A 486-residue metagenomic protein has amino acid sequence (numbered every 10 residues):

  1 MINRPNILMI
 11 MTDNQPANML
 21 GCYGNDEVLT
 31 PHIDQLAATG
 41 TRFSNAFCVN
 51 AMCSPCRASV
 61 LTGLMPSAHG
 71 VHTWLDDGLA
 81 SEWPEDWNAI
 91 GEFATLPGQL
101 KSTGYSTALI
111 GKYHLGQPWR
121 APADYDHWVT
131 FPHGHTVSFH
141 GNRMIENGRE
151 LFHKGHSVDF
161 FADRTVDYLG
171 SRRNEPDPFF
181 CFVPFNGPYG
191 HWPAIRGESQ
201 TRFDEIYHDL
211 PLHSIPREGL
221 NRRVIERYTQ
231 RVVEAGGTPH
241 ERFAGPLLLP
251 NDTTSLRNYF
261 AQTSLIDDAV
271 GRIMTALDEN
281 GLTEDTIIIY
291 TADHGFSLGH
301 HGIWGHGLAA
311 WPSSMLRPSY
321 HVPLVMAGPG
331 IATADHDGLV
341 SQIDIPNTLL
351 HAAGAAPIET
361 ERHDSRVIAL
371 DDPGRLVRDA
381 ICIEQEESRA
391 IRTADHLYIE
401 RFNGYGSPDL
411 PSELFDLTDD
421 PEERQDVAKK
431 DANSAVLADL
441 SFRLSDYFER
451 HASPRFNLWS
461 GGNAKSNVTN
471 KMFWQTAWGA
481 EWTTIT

Functional and structural regions predicted by a protein language model:
M1-P5, T12, P16-A17, R42 (+10 more regions): Long, internal low-complexity/basic segments
N3, N25-T30, F47-M52, W74 (+9 more regions): A short beta-strand-to-alpha-helix junction
M9-I10, P16-T95, Q99-A108, W119 (+2 more regions): Active-site segment of extracytoplasmic enzymes that catalyze sulfate/phosphate-ester chemistry
T12, C22-D26, T41-L64, H72 (+8 more regions): Short, solvent-exposed turn/loop segments enriched in Gly/Ser/Thr/Pro and often Arg
V28, A121-D124, F131, H191-E198 (+2 more regions): Histidine-centered active-site microenvironments of extracellular/periplasmic hydrolases and transferases
L61, G134-L151, P246, G271-T275 (+3 more regions): Substrate-binding rim/cap in mid-to-C-terminal beta-strand-loop elements of soluble/periplasmic
H72-S102, H114-F260: Formylglycine-dependent
A121, D126-H127, P132-H135, F296-H306 (+5 more regions): C-terminal cap/loop subdomain of S1 sulfatases and analogous C-terminal strand-loop tails that border
